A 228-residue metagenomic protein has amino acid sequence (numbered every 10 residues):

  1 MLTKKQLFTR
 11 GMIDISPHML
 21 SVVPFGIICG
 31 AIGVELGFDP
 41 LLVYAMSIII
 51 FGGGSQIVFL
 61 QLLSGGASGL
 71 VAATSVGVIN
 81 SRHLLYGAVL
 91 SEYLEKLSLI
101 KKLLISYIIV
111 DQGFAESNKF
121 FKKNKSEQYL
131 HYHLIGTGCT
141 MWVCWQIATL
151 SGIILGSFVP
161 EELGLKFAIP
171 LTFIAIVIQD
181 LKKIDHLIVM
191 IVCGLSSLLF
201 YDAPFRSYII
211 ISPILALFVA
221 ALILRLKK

Functional and structural regions predicted by a protein language model:
M1-I50, Q61-L70, T74, K228: Helix-loop-helix hairpins and the membrane-proximal interhelical loops of multi-pass alpha-helical transport proteins
L2-K4, A73-K166: Helix-loop-helix junctions within the multi-pass membrane cores of secondary transporters/permeases
S16-M19, V23, Y44, I48-I49 (+7 more regions): Residue-level signature of the transmembrane alpha-helical core of multi-pass small-molecule transporters
V22-A31, Q56-I57, N80-A88, Q112-E116 (+6 more regions): Transmembrane alpha-helical segments of multi-pass membrane transport proteins and ion-pumping complexes
D39-L42, S68-V71, K96-K101, Y129-L130 (+1 more regions): Membrane-helix interface segments
L85-Y93, N118-K122, A175-K182, V219-K228: C-terminal ends of transmembrane helices
Y129-S212, F218, L222: Membrane-embedded alpha-helical modules
